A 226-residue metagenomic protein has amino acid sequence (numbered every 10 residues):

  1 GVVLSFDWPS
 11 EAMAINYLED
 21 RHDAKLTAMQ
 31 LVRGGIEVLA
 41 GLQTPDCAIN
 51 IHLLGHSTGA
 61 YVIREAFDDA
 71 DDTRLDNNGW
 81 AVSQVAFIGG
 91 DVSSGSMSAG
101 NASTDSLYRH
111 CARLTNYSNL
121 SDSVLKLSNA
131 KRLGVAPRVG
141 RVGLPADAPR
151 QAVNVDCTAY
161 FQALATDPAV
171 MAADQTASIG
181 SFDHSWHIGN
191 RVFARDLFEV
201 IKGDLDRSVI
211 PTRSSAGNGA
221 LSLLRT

Functional and structural regions predicted by a protein language model:
G1-N50, F67-T226: Lipolytic serine-hydrolase domain surface
L31, L54-G59, I63: Gly/Ala-rich beta-loop-alpha elbow adjacent to hydrolase catalytic centers
